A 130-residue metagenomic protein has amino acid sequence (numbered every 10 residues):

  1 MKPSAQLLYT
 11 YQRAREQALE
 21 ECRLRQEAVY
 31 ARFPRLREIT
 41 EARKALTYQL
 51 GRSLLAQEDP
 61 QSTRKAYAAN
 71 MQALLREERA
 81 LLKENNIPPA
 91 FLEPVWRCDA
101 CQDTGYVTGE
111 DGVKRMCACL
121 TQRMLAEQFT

Functional and structural regions predicted by a protein language model:
M1-E41: Short, charge/polar-rich alpha-helical segments
K2-Y9, K65-R76, L92-T104, G112: Short, charge-rich amphipathic segments
Q12-L19, T40, K44-T47, L54 (+2 more regions): Generic secondary-structure transition motif, activating predominantly at the C-termini of alpha-helices
Q17, R76-R79, A118-R123: A short linear-motif detector with a strong N-terminal bias
L24-A90: A broadly conserved sequence feature marking short terminus-proximal activation segments in nucleic acid-centric
K83-T130: Interdomain "pre-motor" coupling segment immediately N-terminal to P-loop NTPase/helicase cores
